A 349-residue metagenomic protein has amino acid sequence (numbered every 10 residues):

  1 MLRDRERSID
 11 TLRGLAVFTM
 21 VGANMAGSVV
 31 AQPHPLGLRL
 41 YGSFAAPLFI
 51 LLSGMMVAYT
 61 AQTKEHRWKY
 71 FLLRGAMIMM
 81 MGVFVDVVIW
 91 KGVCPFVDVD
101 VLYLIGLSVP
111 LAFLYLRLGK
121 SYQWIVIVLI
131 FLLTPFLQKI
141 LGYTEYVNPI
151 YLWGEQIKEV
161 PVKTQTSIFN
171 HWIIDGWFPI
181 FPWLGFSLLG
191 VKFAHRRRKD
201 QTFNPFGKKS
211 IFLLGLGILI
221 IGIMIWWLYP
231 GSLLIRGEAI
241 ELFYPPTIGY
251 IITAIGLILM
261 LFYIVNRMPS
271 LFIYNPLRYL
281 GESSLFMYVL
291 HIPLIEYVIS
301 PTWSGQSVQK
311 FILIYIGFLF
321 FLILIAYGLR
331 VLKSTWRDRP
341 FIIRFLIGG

Functional and structural regions predicted by a protein language model:
M1-G349: Alpha-helical transmembrane segments and their immediate juxtamembrane cytosolic regions
